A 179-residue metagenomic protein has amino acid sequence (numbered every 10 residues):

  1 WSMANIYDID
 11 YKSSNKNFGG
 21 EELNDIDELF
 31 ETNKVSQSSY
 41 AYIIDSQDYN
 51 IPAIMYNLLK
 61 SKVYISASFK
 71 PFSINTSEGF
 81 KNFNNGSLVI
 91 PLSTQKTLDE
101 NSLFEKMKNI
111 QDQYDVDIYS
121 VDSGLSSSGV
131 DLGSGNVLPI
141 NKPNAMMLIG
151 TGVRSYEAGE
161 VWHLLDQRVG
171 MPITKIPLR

Functional and structural regions predicted by a protein language model:
W1-R179: Intrinsic-disorder/low-complexity accessory segments
